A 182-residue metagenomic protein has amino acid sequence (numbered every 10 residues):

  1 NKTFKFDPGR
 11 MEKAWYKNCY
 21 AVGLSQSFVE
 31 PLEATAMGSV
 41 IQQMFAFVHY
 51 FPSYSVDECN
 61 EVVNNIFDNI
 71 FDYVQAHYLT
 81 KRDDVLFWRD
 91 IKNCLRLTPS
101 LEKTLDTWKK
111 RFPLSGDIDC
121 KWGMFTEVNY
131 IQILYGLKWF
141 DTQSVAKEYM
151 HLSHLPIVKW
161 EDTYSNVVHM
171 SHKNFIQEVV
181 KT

Functional and structural regions predicted by a protein language model:
N1-A76: FAD/FMN-dependent oxidoreductases across multiple families
H49-T182: Long, low-complexity C-terminal extensions of enzymes
